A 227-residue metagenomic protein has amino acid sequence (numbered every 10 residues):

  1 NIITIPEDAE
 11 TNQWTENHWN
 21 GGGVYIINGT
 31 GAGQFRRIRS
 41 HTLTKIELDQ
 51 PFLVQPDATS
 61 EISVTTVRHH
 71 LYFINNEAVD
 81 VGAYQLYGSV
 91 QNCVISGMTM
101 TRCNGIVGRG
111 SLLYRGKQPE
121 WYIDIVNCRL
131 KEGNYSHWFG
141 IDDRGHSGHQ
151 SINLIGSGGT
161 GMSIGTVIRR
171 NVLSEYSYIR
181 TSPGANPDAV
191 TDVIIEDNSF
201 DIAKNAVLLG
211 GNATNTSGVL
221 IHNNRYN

Functional and structural regions predicted by a protein language model:
N1-V90: Small/polar beta-strand repeat architecture
G33-R37, N75, M100, E132 (+1 more regions): Parallel beta-helix/beta-solenoid repeats that form elongated, surface-exposed shafts/blades used for receptor binding
F52, L130, L173, F200 (+1 more regions): Hydrophobic pocket-lining residues within nucleotide cofactor-binding pockets
E61-S63, E77-Y87, R102-E120, N134-T160 (+2 more regions): Extracellular beta-strand/beta-solenoid scaffold signature
G218-N227: Leucine-rich solenoid repeat scaffolds
